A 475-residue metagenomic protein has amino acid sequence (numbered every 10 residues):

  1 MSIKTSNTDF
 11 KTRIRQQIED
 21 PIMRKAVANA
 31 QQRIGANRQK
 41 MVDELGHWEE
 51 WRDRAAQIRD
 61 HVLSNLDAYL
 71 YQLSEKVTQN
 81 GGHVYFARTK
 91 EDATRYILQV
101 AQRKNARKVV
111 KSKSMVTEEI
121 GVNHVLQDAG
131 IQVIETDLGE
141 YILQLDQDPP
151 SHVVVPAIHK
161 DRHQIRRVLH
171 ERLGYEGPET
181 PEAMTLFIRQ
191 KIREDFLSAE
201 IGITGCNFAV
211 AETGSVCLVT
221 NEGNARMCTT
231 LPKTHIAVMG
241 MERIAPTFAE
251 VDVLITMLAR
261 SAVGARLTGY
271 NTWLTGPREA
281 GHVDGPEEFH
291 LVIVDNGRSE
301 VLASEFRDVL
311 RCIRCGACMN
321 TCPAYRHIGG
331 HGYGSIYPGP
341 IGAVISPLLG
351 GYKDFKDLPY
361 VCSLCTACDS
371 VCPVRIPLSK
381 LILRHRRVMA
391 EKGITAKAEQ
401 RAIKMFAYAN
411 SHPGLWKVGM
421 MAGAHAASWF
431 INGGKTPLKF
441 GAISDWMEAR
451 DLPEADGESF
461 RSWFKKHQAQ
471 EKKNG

Functional and structural regions predicted by a protein language model:
M1-F306: The feature marks the mature, well-folded catalytic cores of soluble enzymes
S6-I34, E44, A407-G475: Intrinsic disorder at enzyme termini
Q72, K76, N80, Y96-V100 (+11 more regions): Generic, well-ordered alpha-helical scaffold segments in large soluble proteins
D92, T268-G281, R314, G329 (+3 more regions): A glycine-rich phosphate-binding loop feature that marks nucleotide/adenosyl-phosphate handling sites
G139, E182, L267-Y270, K397-R401 (+1 more regions): Short coil/turn segments at secondary-structure boundaries
G281-V309, A324-G433, P437-L438: Ferredoxin-type iron-sulfur electron-transfer modules in oxidoreductases and energy-metabolism complexes
L310-A317: Conserved, hydrophobic alpha-helical core segments of structured domains
